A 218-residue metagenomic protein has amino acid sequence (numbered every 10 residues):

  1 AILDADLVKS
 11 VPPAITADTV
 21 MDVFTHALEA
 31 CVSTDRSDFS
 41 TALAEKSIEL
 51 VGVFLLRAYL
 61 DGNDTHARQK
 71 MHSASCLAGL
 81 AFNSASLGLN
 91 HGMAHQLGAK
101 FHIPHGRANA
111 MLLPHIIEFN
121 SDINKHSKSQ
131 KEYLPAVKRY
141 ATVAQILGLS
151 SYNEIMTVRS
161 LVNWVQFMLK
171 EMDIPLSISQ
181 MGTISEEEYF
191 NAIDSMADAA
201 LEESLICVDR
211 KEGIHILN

Functional and structural regions predicted by a protein language model:
A1-R36, P135-T142: A glycine/threonine-rich phosphate-anchoring loop and its flanking beta-alpha core in nucleotide/phosphate-binding
D18, D22, H26, E45-E49 (+3 more regions): Residues on a specific face of well-ordered alpha-helices
A30-S84, H95-G98: Glycine-rich phosphate/diphosphate-binding loops and the adjacent beta-loop-alpha structural elements that coordinate
H66, M156, S179-G182, V208-G213: Short coil/turn segments at secondary-structure boundaries
C76-N109, E202-L205: Glycine-rich phosphate/pyrophosphate-binding beta-alpha loops
I103, R107-E188: Gly/Pro-rich interdomain helix-loop hinge
E187-N218: Short, amphipathic C-terminal "tail helix"
